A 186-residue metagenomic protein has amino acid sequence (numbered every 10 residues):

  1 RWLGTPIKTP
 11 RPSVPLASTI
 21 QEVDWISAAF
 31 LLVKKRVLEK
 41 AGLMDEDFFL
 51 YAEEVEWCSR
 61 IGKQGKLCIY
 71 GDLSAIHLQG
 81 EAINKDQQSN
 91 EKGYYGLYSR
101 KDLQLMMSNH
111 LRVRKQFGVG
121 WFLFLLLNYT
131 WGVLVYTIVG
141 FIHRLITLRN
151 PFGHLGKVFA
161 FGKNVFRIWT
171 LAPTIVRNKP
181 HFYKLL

Functional and structural regions predicted by a protein language model:
R1-V23: Short, flexible, basic/aromatic active-site loop/helix in glycosyltransferases
T5-S13, F141, L145-F152: Transmembrane helix-loop junctions in multipass membrane proteins, especially transporters and channels
K8, A28-L31, E81: Short capping/connector residues at structural and topological boundaries
P15-T19, D24-S74: A short, conserved alpha-helix in the catalytic core of glycosyltransferases
E22-S27, L31, L50-Y51, Y98 (+4 more regions): Aromatic-acidic/polar surface patches that form glycan- and anion
L38, I61, N109, V113 (+1 more regions): Structural element of the ATP-grasp superfamily
K63-R149: Active-site-adjacent helix/loop segment of glycosyltransferases that harbors family-specific signature motifs
R144-L186: Membrane-interface aromatic/basic loop that binds lipid-linked glycans or pyrophosphate carriers, typified by
